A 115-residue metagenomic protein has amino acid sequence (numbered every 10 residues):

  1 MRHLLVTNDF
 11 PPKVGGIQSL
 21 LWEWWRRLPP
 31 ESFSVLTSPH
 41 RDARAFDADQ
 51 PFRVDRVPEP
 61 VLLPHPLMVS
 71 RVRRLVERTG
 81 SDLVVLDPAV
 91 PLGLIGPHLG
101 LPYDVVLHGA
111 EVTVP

Functional and structural regions predicted by a protein language model:
H3, L83-V85, H98-T113: Active-site proximal beta-strand in glycosyltransferases
N8-V14, S19-P64: N-terminal strand-loop element at the rim of the active site of nucleotide-sugar-dependent glycosyltransferases
L20, L94-L99: A short acidic, amphipathic alpha-helical/loop segment
L63, L92-G93: Short glycine-rich, flexible loops that bind phosphorylated cofactors or substrates
L63-L67, T113-P115: Short, charged, surface-exposed secondary-structure boundary motifs
S70-G80: Short, well-structured alpha-helical segments in soluble
L86-L92: Short His-centered aromatic/hydrophobic patch
